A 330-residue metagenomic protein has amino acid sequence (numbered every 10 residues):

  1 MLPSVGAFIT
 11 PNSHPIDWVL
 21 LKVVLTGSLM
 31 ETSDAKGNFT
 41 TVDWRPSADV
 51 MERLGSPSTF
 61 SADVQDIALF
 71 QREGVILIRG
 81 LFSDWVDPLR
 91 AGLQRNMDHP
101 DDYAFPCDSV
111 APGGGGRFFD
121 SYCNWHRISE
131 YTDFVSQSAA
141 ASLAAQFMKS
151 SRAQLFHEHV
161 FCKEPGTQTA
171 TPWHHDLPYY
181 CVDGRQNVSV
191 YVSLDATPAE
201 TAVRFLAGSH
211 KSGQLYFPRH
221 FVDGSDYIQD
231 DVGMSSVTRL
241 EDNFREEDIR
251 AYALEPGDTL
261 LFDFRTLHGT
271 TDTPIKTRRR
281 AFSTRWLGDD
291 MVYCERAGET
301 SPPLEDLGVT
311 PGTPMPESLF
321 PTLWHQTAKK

Functional and structural regions predicted by a protein language model:
L21, G27-R72, L77-W173, Y179-Y180 (+2 more regions): Non-heme Fe(II)-dependent double-stranded beta-helix
E31-D34, F39-R45, D49, R53 (+4 more regions): Non-heme Fe(II)/2-oxoglutarate
T167, T171-H175, G184, E200-L206 (+2 more regions): A short secondary-structure junction signal
C181-P198: Short, conserved beta-strand element in jelly-roll/cupin
A199-L267: Double-stranded beta-helix
